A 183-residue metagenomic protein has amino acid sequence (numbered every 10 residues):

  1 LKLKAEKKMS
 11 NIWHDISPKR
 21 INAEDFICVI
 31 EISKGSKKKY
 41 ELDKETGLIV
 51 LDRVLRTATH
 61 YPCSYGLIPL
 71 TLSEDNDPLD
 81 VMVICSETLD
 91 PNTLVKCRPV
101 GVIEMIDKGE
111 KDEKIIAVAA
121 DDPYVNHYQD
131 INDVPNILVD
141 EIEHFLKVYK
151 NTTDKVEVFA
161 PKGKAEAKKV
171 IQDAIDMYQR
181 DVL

Functional and structural regions predicted by a protein language model:
L1-K8: Short, Lys/Arg-enriched N-terminal segments with co-localized hydrophobic residues within the first ~10-30 amino acids
K8-L183: Hydrophobic N-terminal alpha-helices or hydrophobic patches in metabolic proteins across all domains of life
